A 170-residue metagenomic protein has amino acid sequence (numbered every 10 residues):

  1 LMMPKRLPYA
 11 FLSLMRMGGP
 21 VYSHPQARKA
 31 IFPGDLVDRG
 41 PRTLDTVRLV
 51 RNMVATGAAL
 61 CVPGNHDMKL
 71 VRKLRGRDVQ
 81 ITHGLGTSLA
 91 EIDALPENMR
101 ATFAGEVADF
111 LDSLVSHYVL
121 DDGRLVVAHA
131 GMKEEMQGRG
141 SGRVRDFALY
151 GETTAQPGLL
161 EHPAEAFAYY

Functional and structural regions predicted by a protein language model:
L1, A30-G34, C61-G64, A128 (+1 more regions): Active-site neighborhood of phospho(di)ester-bond hydrolases with catalytic His/Asp-centered motifs
L1-V47: N-terminal active-site segment of His-dependent metallophosphoesterases
P8-F11, L74, G131: Short, flexible helix/strand-to-coil boundary loops that buttress conserved ligand/catalytic motifs in alpha/beta
P25-A27, R39-V119, A148-G158: Active-site neighborhood of divalent metal-dependent phosphoester bond hydrolases
D67-M68, G131-E135: Short, solvent-exposed loop/turn segments at secondary-structure junctions
V119-V126: Beta-strand-turn-beta hairpins that frame and shape the catalytic cleft of phosphate-ester-processing enzymes
M136, Y150-Y170: Conserved beta-sheet core of the metallophosphoesterase superfamily
M136-G142: Cytochrome P450 core scaffold surrounding the K-helix E-X-X-R motif and the conserved "meander" helix-loop region
